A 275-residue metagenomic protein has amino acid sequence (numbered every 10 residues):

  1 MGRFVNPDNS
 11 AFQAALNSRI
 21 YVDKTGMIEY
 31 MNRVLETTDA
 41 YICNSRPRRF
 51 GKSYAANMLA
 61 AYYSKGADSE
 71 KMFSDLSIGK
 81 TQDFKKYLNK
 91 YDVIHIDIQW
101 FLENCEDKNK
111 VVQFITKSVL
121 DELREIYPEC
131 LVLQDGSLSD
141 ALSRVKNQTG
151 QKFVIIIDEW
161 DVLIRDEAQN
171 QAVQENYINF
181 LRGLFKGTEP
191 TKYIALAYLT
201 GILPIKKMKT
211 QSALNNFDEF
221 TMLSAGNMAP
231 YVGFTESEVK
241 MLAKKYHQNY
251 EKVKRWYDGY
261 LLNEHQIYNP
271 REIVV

Functional and structural regions predicted by a protein language model:
M1-V275: Phosphate-binding site recognition
